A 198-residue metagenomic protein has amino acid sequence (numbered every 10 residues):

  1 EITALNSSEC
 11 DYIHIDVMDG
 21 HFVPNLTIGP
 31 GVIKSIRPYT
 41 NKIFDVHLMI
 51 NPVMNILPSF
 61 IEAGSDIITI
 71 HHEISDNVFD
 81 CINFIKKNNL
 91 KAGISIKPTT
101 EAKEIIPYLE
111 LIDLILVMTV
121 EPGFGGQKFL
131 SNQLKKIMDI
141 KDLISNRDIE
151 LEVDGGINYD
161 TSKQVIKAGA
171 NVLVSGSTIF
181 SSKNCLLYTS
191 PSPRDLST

Functional and structural regions predicted by a protein language model:
E1-P58, E62-A63, S75, I105-L111 (+3 more regions): Conserved N-terminal beta1-alpha1 strand-loop-helix module at the mouth
E9-C10, T40-N41, E62-I67, K87-K91 (+2 more regions): Glycine-enriched alpha-helix->loop->beta-strand junction motifs that scaffold or abut catalytic
D16, F60, I115, D154 (+2 more regions): Conserved, mostly hydrophobic/aromatic
V17, L48, H72, I96-P98 (+3 more regions): Short secondary-structure boundary segments
T40-V46, K86-S95, L143-V153: Short beta-strand/loop segments at the ligand-binding rim of alpha/beta enzyme cores
I67-D139, L143: Conserved anion-binding
T119-G125, A170-L186: Glycine-rich phosphate-binding active-site loops on the catalytic face of alpha/beta enzymes
Y188-T198: Single conserved hydrophobic/aromatic residue that forms the stacking wall/gate of nucleotide- or nucleobase-binding
